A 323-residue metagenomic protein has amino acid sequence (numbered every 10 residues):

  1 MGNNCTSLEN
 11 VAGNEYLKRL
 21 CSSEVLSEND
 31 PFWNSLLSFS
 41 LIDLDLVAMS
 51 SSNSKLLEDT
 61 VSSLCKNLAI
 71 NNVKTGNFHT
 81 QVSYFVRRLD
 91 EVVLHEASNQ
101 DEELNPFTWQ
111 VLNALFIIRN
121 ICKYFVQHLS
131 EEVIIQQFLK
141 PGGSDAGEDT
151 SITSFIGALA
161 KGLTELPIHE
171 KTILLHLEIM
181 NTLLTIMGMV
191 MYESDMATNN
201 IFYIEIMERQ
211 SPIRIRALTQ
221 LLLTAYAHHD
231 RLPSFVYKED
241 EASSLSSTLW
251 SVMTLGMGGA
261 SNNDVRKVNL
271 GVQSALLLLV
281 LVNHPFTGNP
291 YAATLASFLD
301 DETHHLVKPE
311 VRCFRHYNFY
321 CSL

Functional and structural regions predicted by a protein language model:
G2-L323: Extended alpha-helical scaffold domains
